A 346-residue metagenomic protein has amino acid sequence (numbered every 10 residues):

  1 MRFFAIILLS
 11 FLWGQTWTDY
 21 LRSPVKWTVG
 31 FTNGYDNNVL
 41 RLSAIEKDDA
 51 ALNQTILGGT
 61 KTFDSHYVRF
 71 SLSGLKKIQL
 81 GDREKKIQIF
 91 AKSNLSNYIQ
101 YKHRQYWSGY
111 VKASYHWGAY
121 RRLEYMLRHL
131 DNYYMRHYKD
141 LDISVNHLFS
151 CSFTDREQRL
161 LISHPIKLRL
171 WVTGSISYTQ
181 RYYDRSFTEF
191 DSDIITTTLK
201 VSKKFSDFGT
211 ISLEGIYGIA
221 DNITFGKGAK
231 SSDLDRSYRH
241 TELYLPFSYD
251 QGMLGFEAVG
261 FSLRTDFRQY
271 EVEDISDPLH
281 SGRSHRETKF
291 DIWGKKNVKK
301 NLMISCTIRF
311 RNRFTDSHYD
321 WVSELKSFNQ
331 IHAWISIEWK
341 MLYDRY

Functional and structural regions predicted by a protein language model:
Q15-Q88: Outer-membrane beta-barrel initiation region
D19, T60-H66, Y101-S108, H147-T154 (+4 more regions): Replace "Gram-negative outer membrane beta-barrel proteins" with "bacterial and organellar outer membrane beta-barrel
W27, F31-N33, V68-I78, V111-W117 (+7 more regions): Residues on the lipid-exposed face of transmembrane beta-strands in outer-membrane beta-barrel proteins
F31-N37, K76-I78, S93-I99, L127-M135 (+6 more regions): Transmembrane beta-strands of outer-membrane beta-barrel pores
V39-E46, I99-S108, M126-R128, Y134-S144 (+5 more regions): Outer-membrane beta-barrel translocator domains and adjoining extracellular loop/strand segments of Gram-negative
Q79-I87, G118-Y125, I166-G174, S206-L213 (+3 more regions): Repeated loop/turn-to-beta-strand initiation elements of outer-membrane beta-barrel proteins
L161-R181, S192-E273: Detector for outer-membrane/organellar transmembrane beta-barrel domains, recognizing the amphipathic beta-strand
S327-Y346: Outer-membrane beta-barrel "beta-signal"
